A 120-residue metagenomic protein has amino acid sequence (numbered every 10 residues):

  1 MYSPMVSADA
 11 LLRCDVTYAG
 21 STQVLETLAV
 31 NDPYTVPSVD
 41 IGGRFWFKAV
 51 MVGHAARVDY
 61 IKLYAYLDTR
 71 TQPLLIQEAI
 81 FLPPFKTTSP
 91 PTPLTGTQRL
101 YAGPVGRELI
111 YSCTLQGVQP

Functional and structural regions predicted by a protein language model:
S3-M5: N-terminal signal peptide c-region/cleavage motif recognized by signal peptidases
D9-P120: Cysteine-centric segments in proteins
